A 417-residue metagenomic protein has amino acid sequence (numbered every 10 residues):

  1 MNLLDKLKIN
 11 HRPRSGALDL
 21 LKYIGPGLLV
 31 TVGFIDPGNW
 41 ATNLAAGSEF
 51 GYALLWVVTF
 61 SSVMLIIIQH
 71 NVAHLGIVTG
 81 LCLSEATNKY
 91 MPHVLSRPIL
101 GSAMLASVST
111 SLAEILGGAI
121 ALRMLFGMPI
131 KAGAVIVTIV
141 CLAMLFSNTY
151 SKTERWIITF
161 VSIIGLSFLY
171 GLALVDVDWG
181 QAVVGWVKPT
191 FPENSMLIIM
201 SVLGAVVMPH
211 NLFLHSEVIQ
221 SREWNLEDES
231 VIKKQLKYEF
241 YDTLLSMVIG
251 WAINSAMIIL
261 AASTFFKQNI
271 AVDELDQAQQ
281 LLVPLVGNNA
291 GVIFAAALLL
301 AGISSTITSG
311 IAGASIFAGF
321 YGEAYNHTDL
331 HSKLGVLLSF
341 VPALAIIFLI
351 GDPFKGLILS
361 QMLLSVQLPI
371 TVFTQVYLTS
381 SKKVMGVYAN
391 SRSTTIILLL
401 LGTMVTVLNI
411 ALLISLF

Functional and structural regions predicted by a protein language model:
N2-I9, T42-G47, H70-L95, I120 (+3 more regions): Flexible loop linkers connecting adjacent transmembrane helices in multi-pass alpha-helical membrane transporters
V30, V57-Y90, I99-S109: Juxtamembrane transmembrane-helix boundary signature
M64-V78, I219-E223, D228, V248-Q277: Extracellular/periplasmic helix-exit of transmembrane alpha-helices
H74, S96-G127, A134-V137, G302-Y321 (+3 more regions): Hydrophobic transmembrane alpha-helices that form the core helical bundles of multi-pass secondary transporters
H93-V94, K131-A134, L245, G291 (+2 more regions): Loop-to-transmembrane helix boundary motifs in multi-pass membrane proteins
L100, L125-F146, I163-S167, N326-A345 (+1 more regions): Transmembrane alpha-helical segments of multi-pass small-molecule transport proteins
I136-V137, L145-V175, L363-L364, L368 (+2 more regions): Membrane-interface loop-to-helix entry segments
V161-K188, M200-I219, T374-K383, L408-L416: Hydrophobic alpha-helical segments and their helix-loop junctions in multi-pass secondary transporters
